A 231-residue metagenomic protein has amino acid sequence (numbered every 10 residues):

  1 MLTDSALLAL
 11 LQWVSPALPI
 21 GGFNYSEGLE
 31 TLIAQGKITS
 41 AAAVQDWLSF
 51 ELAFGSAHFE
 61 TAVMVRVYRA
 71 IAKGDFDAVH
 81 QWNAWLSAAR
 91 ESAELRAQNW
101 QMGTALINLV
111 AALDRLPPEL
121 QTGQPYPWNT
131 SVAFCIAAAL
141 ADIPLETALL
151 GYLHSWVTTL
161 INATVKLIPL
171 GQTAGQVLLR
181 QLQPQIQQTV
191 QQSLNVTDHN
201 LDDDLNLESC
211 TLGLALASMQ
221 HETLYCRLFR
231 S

Functional and structural regions predicted by a protein language model:
M1-S231: Metal- and O2-centered redox machinery and metal/ROS homeostasis
